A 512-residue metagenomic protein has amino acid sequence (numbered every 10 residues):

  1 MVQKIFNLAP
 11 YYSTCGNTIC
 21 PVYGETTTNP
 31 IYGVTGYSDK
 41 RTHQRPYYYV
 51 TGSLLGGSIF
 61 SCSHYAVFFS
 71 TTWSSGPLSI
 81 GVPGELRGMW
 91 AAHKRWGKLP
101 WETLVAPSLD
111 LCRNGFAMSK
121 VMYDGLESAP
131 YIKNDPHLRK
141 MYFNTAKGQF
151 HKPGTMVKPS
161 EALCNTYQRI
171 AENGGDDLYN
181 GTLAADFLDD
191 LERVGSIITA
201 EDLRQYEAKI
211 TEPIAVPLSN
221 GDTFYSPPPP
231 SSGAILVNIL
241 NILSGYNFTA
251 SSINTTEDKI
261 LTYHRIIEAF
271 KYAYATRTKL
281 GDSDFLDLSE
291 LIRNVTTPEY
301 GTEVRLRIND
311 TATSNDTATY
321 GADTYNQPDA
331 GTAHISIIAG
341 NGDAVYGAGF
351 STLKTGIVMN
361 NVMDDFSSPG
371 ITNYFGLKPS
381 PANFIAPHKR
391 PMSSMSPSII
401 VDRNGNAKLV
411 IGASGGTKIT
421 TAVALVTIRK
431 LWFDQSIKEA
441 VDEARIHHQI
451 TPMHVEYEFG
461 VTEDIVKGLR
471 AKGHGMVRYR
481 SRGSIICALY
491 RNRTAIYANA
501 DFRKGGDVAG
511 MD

Functional and structural regions predicted by a protein language model:
V2-S231, T296, L306-A312: Noncatalytic scaffold domains of N-terminal-nucleophile
L8-P10, T14-D39, I197-T199, D316 (+1 more regions): Active-site rim segments in enzyme catalytic domains, especially the processed small/beta chain of N-terminal
N17, R87-R95, N173-L178, A185 (+3 more regions): Alpha-helical support elements that line or immediately flank enzyme active sites and cofactor-binding pockets
E102-R113, A185-D189, N254-R277, I437-H447: Short, well-structured alpha-helical segments that form the helix of a local strand-helix-strand
H137, P153, S160, F248-Y346 (+4 more regions): Internal maturation/activation junctions in enzymes
I210, D329-T332, S393-M395: Short, small/polar residue-rich loop motifs at catalytic or cofactor-binding pockets
Y225-G233, T332-S336, Y346-S351, P397 (+1 more regions): Glycine-rich phosphate/pyrophosphate-binding beta-alpha loops
H388-R390, V423, W432-S481: Extended C-terminal subregions enriched in glycine
